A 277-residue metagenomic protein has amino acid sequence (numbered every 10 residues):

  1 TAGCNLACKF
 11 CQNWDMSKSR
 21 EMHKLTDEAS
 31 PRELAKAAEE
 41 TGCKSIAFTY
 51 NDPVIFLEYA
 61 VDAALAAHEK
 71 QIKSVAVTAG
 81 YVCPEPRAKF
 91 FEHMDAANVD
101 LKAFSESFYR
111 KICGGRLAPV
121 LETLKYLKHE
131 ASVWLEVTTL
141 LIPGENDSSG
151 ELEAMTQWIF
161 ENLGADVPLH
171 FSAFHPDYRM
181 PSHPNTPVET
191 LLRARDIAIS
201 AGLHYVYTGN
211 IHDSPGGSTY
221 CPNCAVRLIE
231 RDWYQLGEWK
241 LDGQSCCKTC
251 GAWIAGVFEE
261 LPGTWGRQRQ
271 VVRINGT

Functional and structural regions predicted by a protein language model:
T1-A96, W265-R273: Conserved Radical SAM active-site core
D15-K18, P53-I55, Y81-R87, A97-G114 (+2 more regions): Conserved radical SAM core fold
K18-L25, K111-R116, H183-P184: Short glycine-enriched, charge-decorated loop/helix-capping segments at active-site entrances that position
E33-K36, E58-E69, K73, E85 (+5 more regions): Alpha-helical scaffolding segments of alpha/beta enzyme cores, especially the outer helices of TIM-barrel or partial
E39-L65, S105-L121, T139-A154, F160: Conserved glycine-rich "GG(E/T)P / GGGxP" loop and the immediately following alpha-helix in the radical SAM core
I46, S74-A76, A97-V99, L135-V137 (+2 more regions): Hydrophobic faces of well-ordered beta-strands that scaffold small-molecule active sites in alpha/beta enzyme cores
F91-A97, A131, A165, G202: Glycine-enriched alpha-helix->loop->beta-strand junction motifs that scaffold or abut catalytic
G144-T277: Auxiliary Fe-S-binding modules of radical SAM enzymes
